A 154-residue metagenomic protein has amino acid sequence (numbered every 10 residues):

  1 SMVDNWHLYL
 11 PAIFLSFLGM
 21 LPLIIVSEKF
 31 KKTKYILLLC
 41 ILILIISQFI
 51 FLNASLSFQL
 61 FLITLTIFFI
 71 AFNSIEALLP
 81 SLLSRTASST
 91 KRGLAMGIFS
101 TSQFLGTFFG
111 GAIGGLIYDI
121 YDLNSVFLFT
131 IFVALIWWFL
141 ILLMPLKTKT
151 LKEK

Functional and structural regions predicted by a protein language model:
M2-V3, S89-F99: Loop-to-transmembrane helix entry/capping segments in MFS-fold secondary transporters and related SLC/MFSD carriers
L10-F14, T66, G97-L105: Transmembrane alpha-helical cores of Major Facilitator Superfamily
I13-L21, T107-F108: Residue-level signature of mid-helix packing/kink "hotspots" within the transmembrane helices of 12-pass Major
L18-K32, Y118: Helix-to-loop junctions at the C-terminal end of transmembrane segments in multipass secondary transporters
K34-L79: C-terminal transmembrane helical hairpin of 12-TM major facilitator-type secondary transporters
T107-G115: Glycine/proline-centered helix-kink
L116-A134: A membrane-interface helix-boundary motif in multi-pass transporters
F129-K154: Multi-pass alpha-helical transporter architecture, strongest for 12-TM Major Facilitator/SLC carriers used
